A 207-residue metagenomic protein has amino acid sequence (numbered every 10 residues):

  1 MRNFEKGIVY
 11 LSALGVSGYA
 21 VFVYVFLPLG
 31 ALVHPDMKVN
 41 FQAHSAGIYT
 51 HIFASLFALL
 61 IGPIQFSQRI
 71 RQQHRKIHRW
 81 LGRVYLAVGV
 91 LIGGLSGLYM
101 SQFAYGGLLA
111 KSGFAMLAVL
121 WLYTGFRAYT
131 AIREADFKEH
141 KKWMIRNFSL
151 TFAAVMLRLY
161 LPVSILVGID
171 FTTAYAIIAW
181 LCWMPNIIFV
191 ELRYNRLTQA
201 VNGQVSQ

Functional and structural regions predicted by a protein language model:
M1-Q207: Alpha-helical membrane insertion/targeting regions
